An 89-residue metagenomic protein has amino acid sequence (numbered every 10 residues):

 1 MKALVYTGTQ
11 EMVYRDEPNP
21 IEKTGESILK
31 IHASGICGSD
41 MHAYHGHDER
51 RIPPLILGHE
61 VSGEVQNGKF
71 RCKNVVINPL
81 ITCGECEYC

Functional and structural regions predicted by a protein language model:
M1-K2: Extreme N-terminal starter segment of soluble prokaryotic enzymes
V5-T7, H45: Residue-level signal for short segments within beta-strands and strand-turn junctions of well-structured beta-sheet
G8-E11, L80: Short, surface-exposed acidic/glycine-rich loop or hinge patches that mediate macromolecular interfaces
Q10-Y14, G38-S39: Short N-terminal binding/cap micro-motifs at the start of the first secondary-structure element
D16-P18: Generic structural detector for well-ordered beta-strands
P20-S34, H47-E87: Glycine-rich beta-strand-centered segment in the early N-terminal region that forms part of a ligand/cofactor-binding
S39-H45: Cytochrome P450 core scaffold surrounding the K-helix E-X-X-R motif and the conserved "meander" helix-loop region
